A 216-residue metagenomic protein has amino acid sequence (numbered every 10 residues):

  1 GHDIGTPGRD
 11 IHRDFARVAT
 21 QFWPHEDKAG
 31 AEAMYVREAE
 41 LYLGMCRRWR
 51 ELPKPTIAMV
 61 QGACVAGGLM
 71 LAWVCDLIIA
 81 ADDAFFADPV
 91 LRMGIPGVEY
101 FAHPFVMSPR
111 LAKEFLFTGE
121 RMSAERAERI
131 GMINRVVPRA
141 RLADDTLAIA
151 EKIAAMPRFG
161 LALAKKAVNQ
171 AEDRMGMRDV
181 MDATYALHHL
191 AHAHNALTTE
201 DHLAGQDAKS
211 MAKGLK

Functional and structural regions predicted by a protein language model:
G1-G44: Glycine- (often His-adjacent) and acidic-residue-rich active-site loop that binds/positions the CoA thioester
I4-T20, G119-A124, D144, E151 (+1 more regions): C-terminal alpha-helix plus adjacent terminal tail
R17-E32, D88-L91, P109-L111, V168 (+1 more regions): Short C-terminal domain-edge/linker segments immediately following a structured domain
K28-E40, F105-M107, G131, K165-K166 (+2 more regions): Short secondary-structure transition/capping segments
E32, V36-L43, A140-A143, R158 (+1 more regions): Non-membrane alpha-helical structural segments and their capping/turn regions in soluble enzymes
R47-L161: Crotonase-fold acyl-CoA enzyme core
